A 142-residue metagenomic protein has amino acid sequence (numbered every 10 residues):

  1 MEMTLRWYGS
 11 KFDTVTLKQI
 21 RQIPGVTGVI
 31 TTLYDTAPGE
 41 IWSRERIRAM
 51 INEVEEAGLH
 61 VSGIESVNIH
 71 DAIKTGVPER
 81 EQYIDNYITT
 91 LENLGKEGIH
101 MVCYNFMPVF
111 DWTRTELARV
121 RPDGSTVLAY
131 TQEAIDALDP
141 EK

Functional and structural regions predicted by a protein language model:
M1-K142: N-terminal pre-domain/capping segments
